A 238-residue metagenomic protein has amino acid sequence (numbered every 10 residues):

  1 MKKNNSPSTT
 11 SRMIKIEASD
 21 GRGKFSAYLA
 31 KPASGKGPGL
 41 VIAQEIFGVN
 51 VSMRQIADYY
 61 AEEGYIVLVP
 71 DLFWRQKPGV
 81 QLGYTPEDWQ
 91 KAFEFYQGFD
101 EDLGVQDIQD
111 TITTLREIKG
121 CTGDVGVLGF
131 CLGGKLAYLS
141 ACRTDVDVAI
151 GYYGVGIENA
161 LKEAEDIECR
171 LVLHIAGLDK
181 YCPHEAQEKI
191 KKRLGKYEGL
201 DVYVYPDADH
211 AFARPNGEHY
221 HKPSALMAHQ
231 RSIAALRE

Functional and structural regions predicted by a protein language model:
M1-E238: N-terminal cap/leader regions of alpha/beta-hydrolase-fold enzymes, predominantly small-molecule hydrolases
